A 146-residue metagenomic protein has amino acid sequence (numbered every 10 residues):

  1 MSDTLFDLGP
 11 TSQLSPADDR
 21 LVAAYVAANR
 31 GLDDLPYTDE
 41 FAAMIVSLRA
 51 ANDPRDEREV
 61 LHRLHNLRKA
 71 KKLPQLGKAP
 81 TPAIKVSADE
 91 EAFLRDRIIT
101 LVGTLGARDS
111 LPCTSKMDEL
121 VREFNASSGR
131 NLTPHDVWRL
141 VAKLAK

Functional and structural regions predicted by a protein language model:
S2-D19, R68-D89: Intrinsically disordered, low-complexity serine/threonine- and proline-rich regulatory segments
S2-D7, D39, A51, R58-H62 (+1 more regions): Long, charge-rich, low-complexity intrinsically disordered regions
P10-L35, K85-L111: Positively charged, polyanion-binding regions of nucleic-acid-associated proteins
A24, M44, R63, R97 (+3 more regions): Charge-rich, solvent-exposed alpha-helical interaction surfaces
A28-N29, L48, N52, K71 (+4 more regions): Short, flexible helical or helix-coil boundary motifs
N29-S47, T104-E123: Short, charged amphipathic recognition helices of the HTH superfamily and cognate SANT/SANTA-like modules
D53-L73, R130-K146: Major-groove recognition helix of helix-turn-helix-like DNA-binding domains
